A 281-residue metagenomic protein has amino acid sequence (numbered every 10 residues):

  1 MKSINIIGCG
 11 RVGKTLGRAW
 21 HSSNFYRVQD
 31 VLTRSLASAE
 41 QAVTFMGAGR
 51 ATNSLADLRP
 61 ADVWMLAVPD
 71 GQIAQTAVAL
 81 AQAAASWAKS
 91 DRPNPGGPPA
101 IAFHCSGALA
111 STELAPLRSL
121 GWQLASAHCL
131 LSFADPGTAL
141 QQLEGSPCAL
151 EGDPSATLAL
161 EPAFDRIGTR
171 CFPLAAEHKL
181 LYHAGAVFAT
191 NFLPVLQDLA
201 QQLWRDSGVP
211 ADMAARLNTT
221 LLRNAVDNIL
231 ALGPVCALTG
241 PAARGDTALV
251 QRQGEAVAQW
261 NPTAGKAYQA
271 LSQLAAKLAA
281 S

Functional and structural regions predicted by a protein language model:
M1-S54: NAD(P)+-binding Rossmann beta1-loop-alpha1 motif at the extreme N-terminus of oxidoreductases
C9, S106, G152-S155: Short coil/turn segments
K14, R18-S22, T44, V78 (+4 more regions): Short, well-ordered alpha-helices that flank and scaffold nucleotide-derived cofactor binding pockets
Q29-T33, A102-C105, L150-E151, A275: Short, hydrophobic beta-strand segments that form beta-sheet elements in well-ordered domains
L36, F45-T138: Rossmann-like NAD(P)(H) cofactor-binding subdomain of soluble oxidoreductases
S38-F45, G121, T138-L230, L278-A279: Internal alpha-helical scaffold of NAD(P)-dependent oxidoreductase catalytic cores
A215-S281: NAD(P)-dependent Rossmann-like dehydrogenase/reductase catalytic/cofactor-binding core
